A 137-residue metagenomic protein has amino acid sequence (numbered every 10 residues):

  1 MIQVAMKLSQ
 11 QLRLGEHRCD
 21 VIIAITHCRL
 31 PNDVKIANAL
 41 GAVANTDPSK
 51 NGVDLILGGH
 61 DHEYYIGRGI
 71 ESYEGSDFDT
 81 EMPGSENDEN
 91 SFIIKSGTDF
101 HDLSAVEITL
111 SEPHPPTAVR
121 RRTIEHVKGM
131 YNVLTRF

Functional and structural regions predicted by a protein language model:
M1-M6, E125: Cap/lid and interdomain-hinge subdomains that line or gate substrate/regulatory clefts in soluble alpha/beta enzymes
A5-D33: Short acidic, glycine-rich surface-loop motifs adjacent to enzyme active sites
V34-F137: Active-site-adjacent helix-turn-beta-strand microarchitecture at beta-sheet edges that either contains or buttresses
